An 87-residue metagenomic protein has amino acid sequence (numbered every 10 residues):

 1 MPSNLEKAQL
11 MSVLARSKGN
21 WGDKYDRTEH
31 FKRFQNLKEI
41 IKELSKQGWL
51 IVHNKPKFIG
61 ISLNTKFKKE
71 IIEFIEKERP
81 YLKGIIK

Functional and structural regions predicted by a protein language model:
P2-K32: Short amphipathic alpha-helical interface segments
S17, Q47, E78-Y81: Surface-exposed polar/charged interaction patches
F31-Q47: Short amphipathic alpha-helical interaction segments
S45-K55: A short, conserved structural fragment
K57-N64: Minor-groove-contacting beta-hairpin "wing" of winged helix-turn-helix DNA-binding domains
K66-K87: Short, amphipathic alpha-helical interaction segments positioned at domain boundaries
